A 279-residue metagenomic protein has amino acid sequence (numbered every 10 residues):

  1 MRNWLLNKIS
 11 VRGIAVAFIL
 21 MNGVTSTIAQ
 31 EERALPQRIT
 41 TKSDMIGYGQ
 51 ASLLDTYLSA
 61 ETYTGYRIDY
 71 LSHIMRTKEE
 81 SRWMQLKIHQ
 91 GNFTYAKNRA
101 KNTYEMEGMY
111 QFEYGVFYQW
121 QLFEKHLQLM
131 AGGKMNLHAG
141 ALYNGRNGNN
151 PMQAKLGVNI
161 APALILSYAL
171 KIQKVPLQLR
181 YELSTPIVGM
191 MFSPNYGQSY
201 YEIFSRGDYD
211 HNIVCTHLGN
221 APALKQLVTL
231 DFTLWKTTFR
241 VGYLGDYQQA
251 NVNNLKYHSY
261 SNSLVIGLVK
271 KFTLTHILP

Functional and structural regions predicted by a protein language model:
A29-W83, K87: Short glycine/proline- and aromatic-enriched beta-strand/turn motifs that initiate or cap beta-hairpins
E31-T40, M75-M84, W120-L129, K171-L179 (+2 more regions): Short loop/turn motifs that connect adjacent beta-strands in outer-membrane beta-barrel proteins
K42-I46, R82-K87, L127-M135, I160-P162 (+3 more regions): Transmembrane beta-strands of outer-membrane beta-barrel proteins
G47-L54, I88-A96, M135-Y143, L183-G189 (+3 more regions): Transmembrane beta-strands of outer-membrane beta-barrel pores
T62-D69, Y104-F112, L127, M152-P162 (+3 more regions): Residues that define the transmembrane beta-barrel architecture of outer-membrane proteins
I68-K78, F112-W120, G133, P162-Y168 (+3 more regions): Residues on the lipid-exposed face of transmembrane beta-strands in outer-membrane beta-barrel proteins
N149-K236: Outer-membrane beta-barrel transmembrane domain signature
S261-P279: Outer-membrane beta-barrel "beta-signal"
